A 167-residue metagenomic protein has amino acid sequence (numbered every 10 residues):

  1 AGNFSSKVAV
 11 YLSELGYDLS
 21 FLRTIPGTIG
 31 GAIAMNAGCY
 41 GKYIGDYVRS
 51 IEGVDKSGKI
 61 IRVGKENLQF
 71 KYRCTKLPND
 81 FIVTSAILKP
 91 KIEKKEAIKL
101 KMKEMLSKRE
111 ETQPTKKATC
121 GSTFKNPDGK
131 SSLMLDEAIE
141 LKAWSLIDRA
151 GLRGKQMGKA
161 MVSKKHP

Functional and structural regions predicted by a protein language model:
A1-A32: Anion-binding (especially nucleotide phosphate/pyrophosphate-binding) glycine-rich loop and adjoining beta-alpha core
G2, D18, G38-G41, C120-G121 (+2 more regions): Glycine-centered flexibility motif
S5, E14, L19, A37 (+3 more regions): Residue-level detector of functional hotspots within protein domains
V8, G30-A37, P127, K164: Residues at secondary-structure transition points
Y11-Y17, M35-D46: A glycine- and small-aliphatic-rich helix-loop capping segment at beta-alpha/alpha-beta transitions that lines
P26, G31-K42, I61: Core subunits and conserved enzymes of cellular information-processing and envelope-translocation systems across
R49-G53: Short polybasic amphipathic segments
V54-D55, I60-P167: Phosphate/pyrophosphate- and phosphate-bearing ligand-binding catalytic cores of soluble enzymes
